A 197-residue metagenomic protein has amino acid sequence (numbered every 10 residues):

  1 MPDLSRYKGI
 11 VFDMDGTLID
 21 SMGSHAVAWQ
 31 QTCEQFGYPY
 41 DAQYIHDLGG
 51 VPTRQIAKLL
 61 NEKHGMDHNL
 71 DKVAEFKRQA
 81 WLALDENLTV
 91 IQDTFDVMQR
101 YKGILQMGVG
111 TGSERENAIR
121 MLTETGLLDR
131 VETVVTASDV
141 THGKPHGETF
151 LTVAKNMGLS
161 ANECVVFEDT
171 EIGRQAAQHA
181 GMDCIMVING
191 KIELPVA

Functional and structural regions predicted by a protein language model:
M1-H46, L194: Active-site neighborhood of HAD-like aspartate-dependent phosphohydrolases
M1-K8, Q99, E114-A197: Asp-based, Mg2+/Mn2+-dependent phosphohydrolase catalytic module
R6, A83-V109, R115, G147: Short, acidic loop-to-helix structural element flanking the phosphoryl-transfer center in phosphate-processing enzymes
L18, V90, M107, H142 (+1 more regions): Conserved SAM-binding loop
S24, L48-P52, F76, T89-D93 (+3 more regions): Short beta->alpha linker loops
T32-C33, P52-M66, M121, A154: Helix-loop "lid/cap" segments that line or gate small-molecule binding pockets
P39, L59-D96: Metal-dependent phosphoesterase signature
